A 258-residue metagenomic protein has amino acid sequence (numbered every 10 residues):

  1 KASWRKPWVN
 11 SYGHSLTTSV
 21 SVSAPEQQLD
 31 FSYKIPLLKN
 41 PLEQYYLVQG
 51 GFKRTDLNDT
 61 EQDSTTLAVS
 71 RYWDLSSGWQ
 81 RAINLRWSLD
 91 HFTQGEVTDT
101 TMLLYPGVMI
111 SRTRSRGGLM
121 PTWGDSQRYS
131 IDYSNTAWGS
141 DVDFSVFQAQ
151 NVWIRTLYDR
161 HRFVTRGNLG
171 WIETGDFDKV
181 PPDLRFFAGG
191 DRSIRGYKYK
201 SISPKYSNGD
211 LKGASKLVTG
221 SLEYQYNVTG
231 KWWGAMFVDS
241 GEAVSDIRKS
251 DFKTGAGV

Functional and structural regions predicted by a protein language model:
K1-R128, R155, F163, R192-G196 (+3 more regions): Gram-negative/organellar outer-membrane beta-barrel architecture
V20, I131-Y133, S240: Short glycine-centered, acidic/aromatic-flanked micro-motifs in structured strand/loop junctions that mark active-site
D30, T93-V97, D141, G175-R185 (+1 more regions): Outer-membrane beta-barrel and related beta-rich outer-membrane complex signature in Gram-negative bacteria
G50, Q127-N135, V142-G175: Transmembrane beta-barrel strand/turn architecture of Gram-negative outer membrane proteins
K53, D90, S134-T136, G241-A243: A short, flexible beta-alpha/helix-coil linker loop
S70, Y105-M109, R128-S130, Q148-Q150 (+4 more regions): One-face residue pattern on beta-strands with alternating periodicity enriched for small/polar residues
R162-F237, S245: Extracytoplasmic gating/loop element in the C-terminal half of outer-membrane beta-barrel translocons and assembly
R248-V258: C-terminal beta-signal and terminal closure region of outer-membrane beta-barrel proteins
